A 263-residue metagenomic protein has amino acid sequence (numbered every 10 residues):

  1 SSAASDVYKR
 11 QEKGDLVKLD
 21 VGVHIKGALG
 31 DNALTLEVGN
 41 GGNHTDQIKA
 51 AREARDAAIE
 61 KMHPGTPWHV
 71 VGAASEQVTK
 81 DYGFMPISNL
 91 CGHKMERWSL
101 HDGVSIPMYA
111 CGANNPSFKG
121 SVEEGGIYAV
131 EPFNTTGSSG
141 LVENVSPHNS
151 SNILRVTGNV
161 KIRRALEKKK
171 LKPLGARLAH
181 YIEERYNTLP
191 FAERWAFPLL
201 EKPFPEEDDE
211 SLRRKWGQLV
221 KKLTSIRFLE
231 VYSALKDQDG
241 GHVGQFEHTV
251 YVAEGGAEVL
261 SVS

Functional and structural regions predicted by a protein language model:
S1-Y8: Short, small-residue-biased leader/transition segments that mark boundaries at the very start of proteins
R10-N40, K49, A110-S263: Charged, cofactor-coupling segments
H24-G103, Y109-N115, G240-F246, V252-G255: Flexible, acidic/His-enriched mid-domain "rim/lid" segments that flank
